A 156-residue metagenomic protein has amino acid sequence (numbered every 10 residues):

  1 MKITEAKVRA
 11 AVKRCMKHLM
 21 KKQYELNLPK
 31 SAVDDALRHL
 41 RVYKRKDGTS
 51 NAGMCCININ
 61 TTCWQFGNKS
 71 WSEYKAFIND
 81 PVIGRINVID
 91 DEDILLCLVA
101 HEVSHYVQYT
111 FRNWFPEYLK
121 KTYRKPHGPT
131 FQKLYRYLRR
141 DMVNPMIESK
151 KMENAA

Functional and structural regions predicted by a protein language model:
M1-C97, Y106-A156: Active-site-proximal or metal-binding-adjacent scaffold patches in catalytic folds
E102: Walker B catalytic acidic pair
